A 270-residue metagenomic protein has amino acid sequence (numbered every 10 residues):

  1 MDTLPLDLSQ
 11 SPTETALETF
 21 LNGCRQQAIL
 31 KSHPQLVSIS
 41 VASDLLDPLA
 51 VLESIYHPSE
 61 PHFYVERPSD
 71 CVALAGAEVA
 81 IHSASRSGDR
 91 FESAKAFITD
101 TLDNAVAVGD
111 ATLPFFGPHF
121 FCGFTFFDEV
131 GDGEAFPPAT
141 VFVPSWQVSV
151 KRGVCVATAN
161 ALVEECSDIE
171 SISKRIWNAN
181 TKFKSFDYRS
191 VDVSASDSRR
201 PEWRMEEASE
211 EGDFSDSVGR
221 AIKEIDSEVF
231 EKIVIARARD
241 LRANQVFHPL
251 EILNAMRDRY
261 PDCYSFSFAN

Functional and structural regions predicted by a protein language model:
M1-N270: Signature of the chorismate-utilizing enzyme
